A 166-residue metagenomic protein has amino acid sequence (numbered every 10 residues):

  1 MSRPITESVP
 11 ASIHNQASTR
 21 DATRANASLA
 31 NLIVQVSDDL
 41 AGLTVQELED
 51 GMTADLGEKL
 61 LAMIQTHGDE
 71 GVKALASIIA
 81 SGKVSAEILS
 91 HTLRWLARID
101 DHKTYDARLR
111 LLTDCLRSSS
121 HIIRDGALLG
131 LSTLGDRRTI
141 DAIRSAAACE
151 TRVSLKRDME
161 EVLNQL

Functional and structural regions predicted by a protein language model:
M1-Q16: Eukaryotic intrinsically disordered, low-complexity regulatory tails and linkers enriched in charged/polar residues
N15-N31, Q46-T66, E87-K103, R124-D136 (+1 more regions): Structural detector for internal amphipathic alpha-helices that build alpha-solenoid repeat scaffolds
Q35-T44, T66-A80, H102-R117, D136-A148: Amphipathic alpha-helical scaffolding segments comprising HEAT/armadillo-like alpha-solenoid repeats
K83-S85, S119-S120, T151-K156: Short inter-helical turns and helix N-cap capping residues of alpha-solenoid HEAT/ARM repeat scaffolds
I123-R124, A146: Short C-terminal domain-edge/linker segments immediately following a structured domain
A146, E150-T151, V162: Short, surface-exposed interaction patches in beta-rich subdomains that mediate adhesion/assembly near membranes
